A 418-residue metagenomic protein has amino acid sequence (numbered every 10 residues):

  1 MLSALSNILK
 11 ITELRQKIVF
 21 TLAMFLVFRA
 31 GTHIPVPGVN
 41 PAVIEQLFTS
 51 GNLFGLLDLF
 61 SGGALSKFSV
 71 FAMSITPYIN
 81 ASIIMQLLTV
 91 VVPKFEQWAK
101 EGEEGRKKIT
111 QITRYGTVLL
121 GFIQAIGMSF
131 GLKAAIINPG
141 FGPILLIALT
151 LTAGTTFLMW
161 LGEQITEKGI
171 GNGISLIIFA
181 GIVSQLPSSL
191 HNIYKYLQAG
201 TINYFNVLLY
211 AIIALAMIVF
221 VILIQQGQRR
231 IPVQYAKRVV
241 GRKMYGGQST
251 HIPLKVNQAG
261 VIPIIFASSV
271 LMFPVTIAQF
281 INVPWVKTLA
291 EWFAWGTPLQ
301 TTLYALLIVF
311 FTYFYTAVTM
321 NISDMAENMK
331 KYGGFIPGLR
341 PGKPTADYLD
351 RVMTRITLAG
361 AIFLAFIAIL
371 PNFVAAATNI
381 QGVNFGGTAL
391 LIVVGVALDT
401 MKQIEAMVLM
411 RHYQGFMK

Functional and structural regions predicted by a protein language model:
M1-A99, E104-K418: N-terminal cationic and glycine-rich segments that engage phosphates or anionic surfaces
